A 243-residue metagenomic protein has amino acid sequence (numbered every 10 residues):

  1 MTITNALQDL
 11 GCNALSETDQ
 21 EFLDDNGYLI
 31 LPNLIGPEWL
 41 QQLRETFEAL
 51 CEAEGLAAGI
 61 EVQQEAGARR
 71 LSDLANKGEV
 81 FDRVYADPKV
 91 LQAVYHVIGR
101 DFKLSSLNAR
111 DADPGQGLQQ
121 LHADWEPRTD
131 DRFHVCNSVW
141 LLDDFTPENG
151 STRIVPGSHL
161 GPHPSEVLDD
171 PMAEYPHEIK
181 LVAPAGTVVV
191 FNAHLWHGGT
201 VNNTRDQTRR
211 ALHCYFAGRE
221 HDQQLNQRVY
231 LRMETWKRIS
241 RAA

Functional and structural regions predicted by a protein language model:
M1-D25, P32-L121, E126-R128, T235-I239: Non-heme Fe(II)-dependent double-stranded beta-helix
T2-D9, L56, V62, L195-W196 (+1 more regions): Non-heme Fe(II)/2-oxoglutarate
L34, H194-L195: Short, surface-exposed secondary-structure boundary micro-motifs
E65, T129-H134, T204-T208: A generic structural micro-feature
S106-A109, S138-W140, L212-F216: A structural signal for short, well-ordered beta-strand segments
Q116-V182, H221-L231: Catalytic core of non-heme Fe(II) oxygenases with the double-stranded beta-helix
